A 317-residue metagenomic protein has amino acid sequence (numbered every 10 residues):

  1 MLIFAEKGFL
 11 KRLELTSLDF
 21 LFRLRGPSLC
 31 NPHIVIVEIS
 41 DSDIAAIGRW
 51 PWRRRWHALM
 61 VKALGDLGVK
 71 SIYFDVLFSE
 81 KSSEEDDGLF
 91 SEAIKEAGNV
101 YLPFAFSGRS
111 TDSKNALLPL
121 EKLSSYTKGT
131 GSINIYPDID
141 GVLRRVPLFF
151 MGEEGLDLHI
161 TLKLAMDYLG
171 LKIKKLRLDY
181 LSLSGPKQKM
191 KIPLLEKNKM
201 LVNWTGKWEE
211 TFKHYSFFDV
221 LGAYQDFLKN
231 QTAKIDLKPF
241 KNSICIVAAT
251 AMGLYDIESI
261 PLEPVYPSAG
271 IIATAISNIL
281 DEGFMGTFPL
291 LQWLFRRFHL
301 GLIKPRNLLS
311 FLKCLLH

Functional and structural regions predicted by a protein language model:
M1-K191, L195, L237-K313: Non-transmembrane functional regions of envelope-associated proteins
A5-F20, T205-A233: Short coil-to-helix leader/linker segments, especially the first N-terminal amphipathic alpha-helix with its helix
M200-N203: Noncatalytic nucleic-acid binding interfaces
L315-H317: Central hydrophobic cores of alpha-helical transmembrane segments in multi-pass integral membrane proteins
